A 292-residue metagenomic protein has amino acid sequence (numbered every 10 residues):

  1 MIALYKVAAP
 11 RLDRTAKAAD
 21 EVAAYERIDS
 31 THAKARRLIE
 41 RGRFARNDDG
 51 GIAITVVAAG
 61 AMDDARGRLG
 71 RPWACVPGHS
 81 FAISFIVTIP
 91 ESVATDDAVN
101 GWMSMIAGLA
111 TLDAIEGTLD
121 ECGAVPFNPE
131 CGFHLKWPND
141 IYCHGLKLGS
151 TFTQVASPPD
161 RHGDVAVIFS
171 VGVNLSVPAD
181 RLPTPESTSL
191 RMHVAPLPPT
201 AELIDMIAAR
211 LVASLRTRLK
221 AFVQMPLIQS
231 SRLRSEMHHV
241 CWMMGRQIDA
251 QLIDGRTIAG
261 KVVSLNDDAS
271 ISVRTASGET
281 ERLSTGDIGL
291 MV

Functional and structural regions predicted by a protein language model:
M1-D120, A124-C131, A201, M244 (+2 more regions): N-terminal lobe of the biotin/lipoate ligase/transferase fold
T31, I83-F85, T111, D140 (+3 more regions): Residue-level signal for inorganic ion chemistry
A58-G60, S84, K136, F152-Q154 (+1 more regions): Short beta-strand segments
M103, A107-H162, G172: Acidic (Asp/Glu) carboxylate-rich active-site/surface patches
D160-V194: Short, acidic (Asp/Glu-rich) active-site segment that either coordinates a divalent metal cofactor
A195-G255: Conserved, helical-rich catalytic subdomain that frames metal- and/or nucleotide-binding sites in enzyme alpha/beta
M244-V292: Conserved RNA-binding domains used in RNP assembly and mRNA/RNA metabolism
